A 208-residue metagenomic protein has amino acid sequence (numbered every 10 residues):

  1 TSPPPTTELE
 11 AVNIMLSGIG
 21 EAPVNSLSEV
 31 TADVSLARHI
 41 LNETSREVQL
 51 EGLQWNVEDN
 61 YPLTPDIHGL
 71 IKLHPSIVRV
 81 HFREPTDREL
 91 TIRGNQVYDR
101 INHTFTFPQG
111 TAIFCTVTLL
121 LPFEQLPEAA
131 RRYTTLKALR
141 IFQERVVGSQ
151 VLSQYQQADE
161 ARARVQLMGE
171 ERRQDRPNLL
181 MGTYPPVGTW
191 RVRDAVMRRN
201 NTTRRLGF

Functional and structural regions predicted by a protein language model:
S2-T6, E10-A11, I92-F208: Internal mixed-charge
G20-S28: Intrinsic-disorder/low-complexity recognition with aromatic hotspots
L27-E29, T86-E89, T111: N-terminal start-of-chain detector that recognizes signal peptides and the immediate post-cleavage beginning
S28-E29, D33, E58, V151-Q156: Short, glycine/acidic-rich hinge or "gate" loops at secondary-structure transitions that mediate conformational
V34-T104, L126-V146, R164-L167, R173: Divalent metal-cofactor coordination and adjacent catalytic microenvironments
